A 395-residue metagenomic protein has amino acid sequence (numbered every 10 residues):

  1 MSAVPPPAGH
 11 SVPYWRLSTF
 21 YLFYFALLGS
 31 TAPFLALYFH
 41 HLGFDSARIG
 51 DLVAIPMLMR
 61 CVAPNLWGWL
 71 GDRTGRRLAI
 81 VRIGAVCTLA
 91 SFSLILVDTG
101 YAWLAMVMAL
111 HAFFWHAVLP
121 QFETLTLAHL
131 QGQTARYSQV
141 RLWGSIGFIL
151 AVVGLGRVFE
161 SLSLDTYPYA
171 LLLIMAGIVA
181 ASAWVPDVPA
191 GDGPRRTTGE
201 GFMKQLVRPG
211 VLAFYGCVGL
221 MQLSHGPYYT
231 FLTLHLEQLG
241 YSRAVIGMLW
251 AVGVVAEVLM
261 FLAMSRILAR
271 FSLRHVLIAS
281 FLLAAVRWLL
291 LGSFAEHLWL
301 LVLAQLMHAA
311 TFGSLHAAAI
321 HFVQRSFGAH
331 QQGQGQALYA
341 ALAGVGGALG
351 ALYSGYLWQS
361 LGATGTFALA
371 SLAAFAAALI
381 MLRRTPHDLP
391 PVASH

Functional and structural regions predicted by a protein language model:
S2-S11, V185-V218: Juxtamembrane intracellular "pre-TM" segments in multi-pass secondary transporters
A8-M57, V211-V218, Q222-L249: Helix-loop boundary and gating motifs at the non-cytosolic
L22, S91, Y101-L119, G219 (+1 more regions): Hydrophobic core of transmembrane alpha-helices in multi-pass small-molecule transporters, especially MFS/SLC-type
F39-H40, L70-G71, L142, R157-L162 (+3 more regions): Interfacial helix-cap and linker-helix signal at transmembrane-aqueous boundaries of multi-pass secondary transporters
A63-R76, F159-E160, M260-L273, W358: Helix-to-loop junctions at the C-terminal end of transmembrane segments in multipass secondary transporters
A79-S93, H275-L290: Structural signature of the two symmetry-related core transmembrane helices
M108-W143: Cytoplasmic helix-loop-helix junction between adjacent transmembrane helices in 12-TM secondary transporters
T166-A183, G365-R383: Symmetry-related core transmembrane helices of the 12-TM Major Facilitator Superfamily/SLC fold
